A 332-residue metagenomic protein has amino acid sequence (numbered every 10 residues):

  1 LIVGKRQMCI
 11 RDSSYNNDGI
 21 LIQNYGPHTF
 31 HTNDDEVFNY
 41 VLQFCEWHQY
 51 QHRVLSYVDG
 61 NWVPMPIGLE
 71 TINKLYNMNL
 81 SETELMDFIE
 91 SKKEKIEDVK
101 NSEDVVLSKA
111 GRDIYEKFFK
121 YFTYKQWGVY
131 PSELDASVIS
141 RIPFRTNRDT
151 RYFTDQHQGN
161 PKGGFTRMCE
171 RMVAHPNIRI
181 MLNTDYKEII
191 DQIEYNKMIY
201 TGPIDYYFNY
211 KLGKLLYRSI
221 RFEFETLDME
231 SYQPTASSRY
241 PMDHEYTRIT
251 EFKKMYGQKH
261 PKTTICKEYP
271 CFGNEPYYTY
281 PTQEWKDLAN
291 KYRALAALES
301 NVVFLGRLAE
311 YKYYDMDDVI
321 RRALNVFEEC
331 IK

Functional and structural regions predicted by a protein language model:
L1-I10: Single conserved hydrophobic/aromatic residue that forms the stacking wall/gate of nucleotide- or nucleobase-binding
R11-F44, Q51-V54: Glycine-rich FAD cofactor-binding loop and adjacent beta-loop-alpha segment at the N-terminus of flavoprotein
L21, E46, N177-R179, N301: Conserved beta-strand segments of alpha/beta enzyme cores
N39-Y40, V105, I114, Q233-P234 (+1 more regions): Structural/interface elements that position substrates and couple domains in central-metabolism enzymes
Y50-H52, M181-D185, F252, L305: Conserved beta-strand termini and adjacent loop/short-helix elements that scaffold enzyme active sites in alpha/beta
S56-K197, T201-F208: Active-site/ligand-binding neighborhood in enzyme catalytic cores
Y195-N196, D205-I331: C-terminal segments that line or cap access tunnels to active or ligand-binding sites in enzymes and enzyme-associated
